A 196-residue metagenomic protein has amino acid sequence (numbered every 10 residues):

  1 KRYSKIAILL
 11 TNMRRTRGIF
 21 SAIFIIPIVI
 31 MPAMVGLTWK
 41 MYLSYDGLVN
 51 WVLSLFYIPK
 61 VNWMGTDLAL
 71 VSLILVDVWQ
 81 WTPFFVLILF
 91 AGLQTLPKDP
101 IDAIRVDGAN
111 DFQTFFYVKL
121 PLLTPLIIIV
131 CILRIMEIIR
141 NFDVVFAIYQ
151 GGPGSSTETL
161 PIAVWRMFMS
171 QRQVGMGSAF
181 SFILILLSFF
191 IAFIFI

Functional and structural regions predicted by a protein language model:
K1-I196: A structural signal for multi-pass alpha-helical bundles of membrane permease subunits that mediate small-molecule
